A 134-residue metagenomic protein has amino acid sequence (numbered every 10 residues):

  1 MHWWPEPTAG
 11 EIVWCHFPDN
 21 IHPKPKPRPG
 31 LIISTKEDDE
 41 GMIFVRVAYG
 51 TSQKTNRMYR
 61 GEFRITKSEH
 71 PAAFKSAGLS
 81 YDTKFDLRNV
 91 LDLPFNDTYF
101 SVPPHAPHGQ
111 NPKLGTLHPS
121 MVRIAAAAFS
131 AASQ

Functional and structural regions predicted by a protein language model:
I21-P27, I32-A73: Compact nucleic-acid interaction/catalytic patches
K67-Q134: C-terminal terminal-subdomain/extension
